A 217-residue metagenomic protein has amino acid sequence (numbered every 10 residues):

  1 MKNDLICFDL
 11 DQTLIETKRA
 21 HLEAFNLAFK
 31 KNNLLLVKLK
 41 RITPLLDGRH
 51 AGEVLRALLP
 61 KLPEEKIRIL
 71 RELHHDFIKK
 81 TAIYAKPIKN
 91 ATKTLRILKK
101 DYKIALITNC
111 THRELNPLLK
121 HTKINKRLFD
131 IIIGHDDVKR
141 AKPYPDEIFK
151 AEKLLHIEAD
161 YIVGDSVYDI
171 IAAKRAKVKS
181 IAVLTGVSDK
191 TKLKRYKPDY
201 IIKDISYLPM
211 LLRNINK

Functional and structural regions predicted by a protein language model:
M1-D4, T111-H112, P117-K217: Asp-based, Mg2+/Mn2+-dependent phosphohydrolase catalytic module
K2-R96, K100: N-terminal helical cap/lid subdomain that shapes the substrate entry/recognition surface in HAD-like hydrolases
T13, T108-C110: Conserved phosphate-coupling serine/threonine residues in phosphotransfer and NTP-handling enzymes
R49, K100-D101, E158, Y196: Structured helix-beta-strand junction loops
T81, I104, D137-V138: Short, surface-exposed loop/turn motifs that are enriched in glycine and acidic residues and include a nearby proline
P87, I107, R140: Residue-level marker of regulatory loop/turn positions in helix-turn-helix DNA-binding domains and in histidine
D101-Y102, K177: Glycine-centered short loops/turns at secondary-structure junctions
